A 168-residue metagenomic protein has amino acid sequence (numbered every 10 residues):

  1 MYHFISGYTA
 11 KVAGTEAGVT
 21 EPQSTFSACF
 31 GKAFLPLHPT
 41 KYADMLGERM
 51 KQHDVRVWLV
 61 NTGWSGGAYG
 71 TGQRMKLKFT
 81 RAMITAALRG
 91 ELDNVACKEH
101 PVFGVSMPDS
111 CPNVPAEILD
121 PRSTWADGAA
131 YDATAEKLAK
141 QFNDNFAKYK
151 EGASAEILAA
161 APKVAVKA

Functional and structural regions predicted by a protein language model:
M1-A168: Conserved NTP phosphate-binding and transfer environment spanning the P-loop NTPase/kinase superfamily
